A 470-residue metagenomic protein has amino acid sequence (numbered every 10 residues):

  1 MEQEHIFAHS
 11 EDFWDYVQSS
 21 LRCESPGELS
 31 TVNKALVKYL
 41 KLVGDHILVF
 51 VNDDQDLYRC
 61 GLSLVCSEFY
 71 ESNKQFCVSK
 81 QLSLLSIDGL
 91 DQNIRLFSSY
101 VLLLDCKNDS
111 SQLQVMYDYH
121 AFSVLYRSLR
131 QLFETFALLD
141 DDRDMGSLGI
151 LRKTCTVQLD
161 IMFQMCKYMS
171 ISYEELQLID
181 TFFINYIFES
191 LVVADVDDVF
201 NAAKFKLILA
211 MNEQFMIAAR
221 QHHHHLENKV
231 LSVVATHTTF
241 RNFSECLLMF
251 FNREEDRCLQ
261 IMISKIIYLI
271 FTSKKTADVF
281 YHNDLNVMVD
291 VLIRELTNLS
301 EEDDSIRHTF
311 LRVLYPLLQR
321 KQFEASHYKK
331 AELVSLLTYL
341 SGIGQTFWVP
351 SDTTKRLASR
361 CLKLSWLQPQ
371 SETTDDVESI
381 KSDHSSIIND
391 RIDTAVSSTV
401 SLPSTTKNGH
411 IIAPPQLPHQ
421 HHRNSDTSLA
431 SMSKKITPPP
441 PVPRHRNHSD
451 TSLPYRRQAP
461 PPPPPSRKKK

Functional and structural regions predicted by a protein language model:
E2-V157, F163-Y186, V193-A202, A210-H237 (+3 more regions): Elongated alpha-helical scaffolds that mediate protein-protein interactions in large eukaryotic proteins, primarily
L84-I87, S128-L132, Y186-A194, C246-F251 (+2 more regions): Alpha-solenoid HEAT/Armadillo-like helical repeat scaffolds in large eukaryotic proteins
D88-Q92, G149, L191-V199, L231 (+4 more regions): Short coil/turn segments at helix-helix junctions and helix-capping linkers within large alpha-helical proteins
F97-Y100, L104, V157-D160, Q164 (+6 more regions): Residue-level signature of alpha-solenoid helical repeat scaffolds
I150, T154, Y168-E175, Y281-H282 (+1 more regions): Extended alpha-helical scaffolding segments
L248-S305: Long, repeat-rich segments with strong aromatic
A325-V334, T338-P403: An intrinsically disordered, low-complexity acidic/polar region
E372-K470: Proline-rich intrinsically disordered regions
